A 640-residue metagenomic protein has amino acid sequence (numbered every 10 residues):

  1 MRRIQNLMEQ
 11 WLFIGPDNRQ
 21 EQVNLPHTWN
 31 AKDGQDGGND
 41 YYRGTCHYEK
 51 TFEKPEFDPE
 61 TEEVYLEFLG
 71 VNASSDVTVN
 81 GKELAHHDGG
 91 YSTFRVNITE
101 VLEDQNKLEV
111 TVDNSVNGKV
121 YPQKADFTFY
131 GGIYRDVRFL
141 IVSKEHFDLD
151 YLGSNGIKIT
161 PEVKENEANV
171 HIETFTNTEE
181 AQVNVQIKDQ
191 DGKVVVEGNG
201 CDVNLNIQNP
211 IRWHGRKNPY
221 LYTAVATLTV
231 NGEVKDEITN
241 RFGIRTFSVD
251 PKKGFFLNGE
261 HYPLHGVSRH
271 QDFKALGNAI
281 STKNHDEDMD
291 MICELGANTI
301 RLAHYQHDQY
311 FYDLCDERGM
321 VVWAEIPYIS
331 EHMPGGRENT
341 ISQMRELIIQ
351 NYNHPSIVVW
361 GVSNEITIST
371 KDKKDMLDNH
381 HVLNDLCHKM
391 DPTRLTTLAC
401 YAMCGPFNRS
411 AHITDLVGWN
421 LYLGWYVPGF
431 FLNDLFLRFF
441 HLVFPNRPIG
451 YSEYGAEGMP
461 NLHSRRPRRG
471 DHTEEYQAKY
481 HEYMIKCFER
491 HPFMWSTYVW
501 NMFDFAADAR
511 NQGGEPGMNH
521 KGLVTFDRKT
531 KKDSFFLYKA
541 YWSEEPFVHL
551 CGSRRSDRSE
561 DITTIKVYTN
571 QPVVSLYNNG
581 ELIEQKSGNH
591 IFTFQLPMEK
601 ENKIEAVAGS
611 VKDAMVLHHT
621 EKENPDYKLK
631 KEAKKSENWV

Functional and structural regions predicted by a protein language model:
M1-H304, Y312-L314, G319-V322, Q343-E346 (+7 more regions): Secreted/periplasmic carbohydrate-active enzymes, especially glycoside hydrolases
H171-E173, M289-I292, T299-Y541, E545-T564 (+2 more regions): Substrate-binding/catalytic cleft of secreted carbohydrate-active enzymes, primarily glycoside hydrolases
